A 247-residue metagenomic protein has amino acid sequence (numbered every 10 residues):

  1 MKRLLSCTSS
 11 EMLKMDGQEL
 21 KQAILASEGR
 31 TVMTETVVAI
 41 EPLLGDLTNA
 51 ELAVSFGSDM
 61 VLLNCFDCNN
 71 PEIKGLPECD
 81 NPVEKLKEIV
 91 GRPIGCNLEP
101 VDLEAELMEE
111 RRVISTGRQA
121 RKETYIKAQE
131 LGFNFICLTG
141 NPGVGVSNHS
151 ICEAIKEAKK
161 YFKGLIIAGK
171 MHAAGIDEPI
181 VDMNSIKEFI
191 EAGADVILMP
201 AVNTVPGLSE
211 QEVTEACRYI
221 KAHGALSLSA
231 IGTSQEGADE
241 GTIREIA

Functional and structural regions predicted by a protein language model:
M1-G29, P42-L43, A222, A247: N-terminal charge/polar-biased segments
K2-K14, T36-C152, L165-M183, E188-I190 (+2 more regions): Active-site beta->alpha loop and helix N-cap motifs at the rims of alpha/beta catalytic domains
E19-Q22, N81-K85, E123-K127, E153-K160 (+3 more regions): Alpha-helical scaffolding segments of alpha/beta enzyme cores, especially the outer helices of TIM-barrel or partial
L20-T31, V54-L62: N-terminal glycine-rich anion-binding loops that anchor highly charged ligand groups
Q22-L43, V213-S229: Compositionally biased, low-hydrophobicity segments enriched in charged and small polar residues
R30, V90-R92, K163-G164, H223-A225: A short helix->loop->beta-strand "cap" motif at the edges of active sites that frequently abuts
V196-A247: Catalytic-face loop-and-helix region of soluble metabolic enzyme cores
